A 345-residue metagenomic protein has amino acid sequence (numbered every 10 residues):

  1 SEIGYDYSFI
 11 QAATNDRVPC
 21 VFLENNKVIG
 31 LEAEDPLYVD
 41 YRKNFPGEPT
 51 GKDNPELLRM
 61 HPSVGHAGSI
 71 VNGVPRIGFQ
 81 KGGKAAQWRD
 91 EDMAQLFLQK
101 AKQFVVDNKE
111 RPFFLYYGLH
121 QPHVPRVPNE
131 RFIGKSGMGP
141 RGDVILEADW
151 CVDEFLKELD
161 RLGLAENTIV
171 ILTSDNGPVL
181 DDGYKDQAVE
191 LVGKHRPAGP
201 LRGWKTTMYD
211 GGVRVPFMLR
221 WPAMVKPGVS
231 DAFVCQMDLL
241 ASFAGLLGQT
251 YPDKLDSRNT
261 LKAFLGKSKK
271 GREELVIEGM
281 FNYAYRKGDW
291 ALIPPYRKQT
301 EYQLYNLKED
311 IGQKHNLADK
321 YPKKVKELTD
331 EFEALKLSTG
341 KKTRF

Functional and structural regions predicted by a protein language model:
S1-F79, V179-V215: Core domains of carbohydrate- and sulfate-ester-processing enzymes
E2-N15, G30-L31, P178-D210, R220-K308 (+1 more regions): C-terminal cap/loop subdomain of S1 sulfatases and analogous C-terminal strand-loop tails that border
I3-D6, N108-L115, L164-V170, R214-V215 (+3 more regions): Loop/turn elements at helix/coil->beta-strand transitions in domains of secreted/extracellular proteins
D6-F9, C20, K102-V106, L156 (+8 more regions): Non-transmembrane alpha-helical segments in soluble domains of secreted/periplasmic/extracellular proteins
K27, L96-V144, V179-D181, D186: Active-site His/acidic residue clusters
K52-G68, G73-G78, D90, V192 (+5 more regions): Long, internal low-complexity/basic segments
P75-A86, E130-K135, R220-M224, K308-Q313: Short glycine/proline-rich turn/loop motifs
E147-K185: Metal-dependent active-site segment of extracytoplasmic phospho-/sulfohydrolases and closely related
